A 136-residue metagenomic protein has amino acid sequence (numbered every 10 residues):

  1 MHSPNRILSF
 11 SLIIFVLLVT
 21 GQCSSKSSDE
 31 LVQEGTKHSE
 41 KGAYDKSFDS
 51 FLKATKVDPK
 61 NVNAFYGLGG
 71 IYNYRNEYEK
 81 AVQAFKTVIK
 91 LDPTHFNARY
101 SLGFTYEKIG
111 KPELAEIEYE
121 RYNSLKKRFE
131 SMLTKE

Functional and structural regions predicted by a protein language model:
S27-D29, V62-N63, F96-N97, E130: Helix-start (N-cap) detector for alpha-helical repeat units in TPR-like alpha-solenoids, especially tetratricopeptide
L52-K56, K86-K90, N123-S124: Conserved structural position within tetratricopeptide repeats
E107-E136: Terminal, low-structured helical/coil segments at or just beyond the last alpha-helical repeat
